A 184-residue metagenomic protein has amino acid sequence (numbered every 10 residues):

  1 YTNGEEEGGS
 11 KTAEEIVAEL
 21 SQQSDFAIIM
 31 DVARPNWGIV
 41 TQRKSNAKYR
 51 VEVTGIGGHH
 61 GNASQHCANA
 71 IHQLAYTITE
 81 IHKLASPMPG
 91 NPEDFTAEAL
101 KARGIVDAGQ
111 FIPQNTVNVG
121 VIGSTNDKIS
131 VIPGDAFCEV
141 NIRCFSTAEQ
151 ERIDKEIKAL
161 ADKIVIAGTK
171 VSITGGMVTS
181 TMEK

Functional and structural regions predicted by a protein language model:
Y1-E6: Short helix-loop-beta-strand segments that form the rim/entrance of peptidase-like active sites
E7, V32-A33, W37, T41 (+1 more regions): Metal-dependent amide/peptide-bond hydrolase catalytic core, centered on the "pita-bread" metallohydrolase fold
G8-V17: Active-site-proximal alpha-helical scaffold in enzymes
V17-E19, S45-A47: Short, hinge-like loop/turn segments at secondary-structure boundaries
A18-P35: A glycine-rich helix N-cap at a beta->alpha junction
